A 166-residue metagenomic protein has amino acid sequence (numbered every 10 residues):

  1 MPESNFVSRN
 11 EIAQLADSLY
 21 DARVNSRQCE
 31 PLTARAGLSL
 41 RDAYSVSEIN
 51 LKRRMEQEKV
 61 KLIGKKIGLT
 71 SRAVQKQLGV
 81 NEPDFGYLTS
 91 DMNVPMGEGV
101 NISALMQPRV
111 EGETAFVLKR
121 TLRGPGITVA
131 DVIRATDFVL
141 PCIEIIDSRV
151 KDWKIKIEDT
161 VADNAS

Functional and structural regions predicted by a protein language model:
P2-S166: Catalytic-core "active-site belt" of small-molecule-metabolizing enzymes, emphasizing His/Asp/Glu-rich regions
